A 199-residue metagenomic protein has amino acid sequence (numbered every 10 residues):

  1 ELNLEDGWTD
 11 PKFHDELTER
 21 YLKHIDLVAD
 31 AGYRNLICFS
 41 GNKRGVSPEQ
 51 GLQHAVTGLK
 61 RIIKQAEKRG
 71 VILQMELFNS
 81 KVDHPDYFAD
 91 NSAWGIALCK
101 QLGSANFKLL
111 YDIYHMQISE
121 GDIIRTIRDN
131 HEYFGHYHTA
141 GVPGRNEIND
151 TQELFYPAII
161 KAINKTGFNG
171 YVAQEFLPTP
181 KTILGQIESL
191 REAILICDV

Functional and structural regions predicted by a protein language model:
E1-L2: Aromatic-lined carbohydrate-binding surfaces of glycoside hydrolases
E5-K108, I118: Active-site acidic/histidine proton-transfer and metal-coordination neighborhood in alpha/beta enzyme cores
G32-R34, I72, A89-Y111, H115-V199: Histidine-acidic metal/acid-base catalytic patches
